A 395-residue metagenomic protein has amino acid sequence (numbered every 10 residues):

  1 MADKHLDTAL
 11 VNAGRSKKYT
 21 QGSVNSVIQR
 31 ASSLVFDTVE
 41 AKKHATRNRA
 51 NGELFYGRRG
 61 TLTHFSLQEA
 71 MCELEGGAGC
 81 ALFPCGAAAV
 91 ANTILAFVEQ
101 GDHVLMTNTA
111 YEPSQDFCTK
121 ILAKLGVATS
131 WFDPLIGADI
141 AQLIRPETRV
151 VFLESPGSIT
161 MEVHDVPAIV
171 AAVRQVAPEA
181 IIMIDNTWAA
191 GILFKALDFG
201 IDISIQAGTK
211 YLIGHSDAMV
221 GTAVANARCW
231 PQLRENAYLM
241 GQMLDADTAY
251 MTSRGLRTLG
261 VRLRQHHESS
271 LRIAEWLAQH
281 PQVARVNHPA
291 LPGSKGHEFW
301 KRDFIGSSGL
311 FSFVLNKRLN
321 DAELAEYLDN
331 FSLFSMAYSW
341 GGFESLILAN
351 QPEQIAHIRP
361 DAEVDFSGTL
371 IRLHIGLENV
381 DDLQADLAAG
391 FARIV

Functional and structural regions predicted by a protein language model:
M1-N51: N-terminal glycine-rich, Lys/His-bearing helix-loop that initiates the first secondary-structure elements of many
A2, L10-Y19, C80-H280, N287 (+1 more regions): Conserved PLP-enzyme active-site core in the AAT-like
D3, L10-V27, E323-P360: C-terminal core of ALDH-fold dehydrogenases
R15-K17, R30-F36, W188-A190, K210 (+6 more regions): Glycine-rich beta-alpha junction loops
S33, T38-A88, P113-K120: Conserved N-terminal alpha-helix of the aminotransferase class I/II PLP-enzyme fold
T119-K120, A128-S130, R149, R262 (+2 more regions): PLP-dependent enzyme catalytic core of the Aspartate aminotransferase-like
V224, S312-V314, H374-G376: Short hydrophobic/aromatic beta-strand micro-patches that form the beta-sheet surface supporting nucleotide- or nucleic
L271-S332, M336-G341, I355-A362: Conserved small-domain helix->loop->beta segment predominantly found in fold-type I
